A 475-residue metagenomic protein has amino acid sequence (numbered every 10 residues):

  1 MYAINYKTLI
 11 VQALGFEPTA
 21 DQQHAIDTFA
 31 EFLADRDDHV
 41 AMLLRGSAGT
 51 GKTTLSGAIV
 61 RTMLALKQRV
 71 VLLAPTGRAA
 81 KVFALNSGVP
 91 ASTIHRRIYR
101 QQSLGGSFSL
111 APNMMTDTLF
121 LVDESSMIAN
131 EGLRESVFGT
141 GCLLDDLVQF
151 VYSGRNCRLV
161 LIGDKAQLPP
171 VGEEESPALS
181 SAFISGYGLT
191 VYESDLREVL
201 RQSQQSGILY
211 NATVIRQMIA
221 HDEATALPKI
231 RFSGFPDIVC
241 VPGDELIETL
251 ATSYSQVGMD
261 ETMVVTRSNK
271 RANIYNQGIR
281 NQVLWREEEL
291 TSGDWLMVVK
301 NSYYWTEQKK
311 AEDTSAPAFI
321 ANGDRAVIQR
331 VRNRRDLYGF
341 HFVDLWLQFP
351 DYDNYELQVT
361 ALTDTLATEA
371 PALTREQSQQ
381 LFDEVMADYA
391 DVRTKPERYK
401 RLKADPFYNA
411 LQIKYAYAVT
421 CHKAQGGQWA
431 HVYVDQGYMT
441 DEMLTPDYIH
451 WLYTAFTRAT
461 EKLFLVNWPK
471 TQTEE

Functional and structural regions predicted by a protein language model:
Y2-V40: Conserved pre-motif I regulatory segment
Y6, A25-F29, D37, Y152-C157 (+2 more regions): Conserved helicase motor core of P-loop NTPases
P18, L72, V264: Conserved SAM-binding loop
Q22, T76, S268, G426: Short, conserved phosphate/pyrophosphate- and ester-handling motifs at nucleotide-, phospho-/glycolipid
D27, E31, R36, V40-A224: ASCE P-loop NTPase helicase motor core
H39, G323, A416: Short coil/loop residues immediately preceding or within conserved phosphate-binding loops of NTP-utilizing enzyme
G88, I279-V283, I449-Y453: Short, solvent-exposed amphipathic alpha-helical segments in soluble enzyme and RNA/protein-processing domains
L337-E475: C-terminal accessory regions
